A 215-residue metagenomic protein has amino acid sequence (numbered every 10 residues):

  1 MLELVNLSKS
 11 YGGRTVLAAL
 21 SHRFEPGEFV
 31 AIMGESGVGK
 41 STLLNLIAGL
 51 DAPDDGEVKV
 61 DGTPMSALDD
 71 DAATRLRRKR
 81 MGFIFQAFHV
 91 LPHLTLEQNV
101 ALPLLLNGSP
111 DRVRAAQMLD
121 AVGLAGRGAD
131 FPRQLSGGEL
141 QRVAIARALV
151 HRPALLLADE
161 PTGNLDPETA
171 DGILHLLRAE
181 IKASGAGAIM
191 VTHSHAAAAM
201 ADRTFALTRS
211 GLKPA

Functional and structural regions predicted by a protein language model:
L2-L207: ABC family nucleotide-binding domain
R209-A215: Conserved switch/coupling elements of ABC/ABC-like ATPase nucleotide-binding domains
